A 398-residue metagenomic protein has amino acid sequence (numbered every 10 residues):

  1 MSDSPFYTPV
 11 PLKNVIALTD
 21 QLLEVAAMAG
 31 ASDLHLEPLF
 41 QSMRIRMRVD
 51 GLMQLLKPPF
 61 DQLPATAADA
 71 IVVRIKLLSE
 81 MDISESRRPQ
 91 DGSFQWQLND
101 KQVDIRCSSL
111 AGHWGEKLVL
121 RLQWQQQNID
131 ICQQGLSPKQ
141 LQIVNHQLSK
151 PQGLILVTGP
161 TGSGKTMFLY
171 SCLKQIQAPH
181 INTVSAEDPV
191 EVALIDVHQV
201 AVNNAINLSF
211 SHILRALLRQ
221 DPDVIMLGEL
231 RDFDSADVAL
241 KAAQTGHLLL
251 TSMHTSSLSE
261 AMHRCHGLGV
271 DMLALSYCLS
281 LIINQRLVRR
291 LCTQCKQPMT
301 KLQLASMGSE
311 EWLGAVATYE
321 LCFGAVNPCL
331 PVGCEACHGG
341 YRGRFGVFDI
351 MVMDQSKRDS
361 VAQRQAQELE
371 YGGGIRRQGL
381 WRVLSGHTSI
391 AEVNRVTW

Functional and structural regions predicted by a protein language model:
S2-W398: Short, flexible helix-loop junctions that flank or precede catalytic/ligand sites
